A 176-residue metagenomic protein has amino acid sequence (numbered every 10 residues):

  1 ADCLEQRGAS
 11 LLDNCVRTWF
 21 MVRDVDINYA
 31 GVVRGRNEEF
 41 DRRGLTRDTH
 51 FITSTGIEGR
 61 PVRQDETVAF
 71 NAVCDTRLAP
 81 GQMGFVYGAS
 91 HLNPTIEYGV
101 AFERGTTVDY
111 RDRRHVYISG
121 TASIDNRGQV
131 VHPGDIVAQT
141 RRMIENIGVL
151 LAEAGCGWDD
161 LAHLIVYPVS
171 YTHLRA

Functional and structural regions predicted by a protein language model:
A1-R7, A101-F102, V137-A154: Short, well-ordered amphipathic alpha-helical segments that serve as non-catalytic structural scaffolds within diverse
A9-C15, D26-D41, C156-D159: Extended intrinsically disordered, low-complexity coil regions enriched in Ser, Thr, Gly, Ala and often Pro
R17-D24, H163-V169: Short glycine-rich or small-residue beta-strand-to-loop segments that form or flank ligand, phosphate, metal/Fe-S
E38-H50: A glycine-rich helix N-cap at a beta->alpha junction
E58-A79: C-terminal edge-of-domain segments
M83-E103: Extended, charged/glycine-rich binding lobes that contact polyanionic ligands
G99, E103-V137: RNase H-like nuclease fold core
T172-A176: Conserved small/polar residues in nucleotide/adenosyl-binding loops
